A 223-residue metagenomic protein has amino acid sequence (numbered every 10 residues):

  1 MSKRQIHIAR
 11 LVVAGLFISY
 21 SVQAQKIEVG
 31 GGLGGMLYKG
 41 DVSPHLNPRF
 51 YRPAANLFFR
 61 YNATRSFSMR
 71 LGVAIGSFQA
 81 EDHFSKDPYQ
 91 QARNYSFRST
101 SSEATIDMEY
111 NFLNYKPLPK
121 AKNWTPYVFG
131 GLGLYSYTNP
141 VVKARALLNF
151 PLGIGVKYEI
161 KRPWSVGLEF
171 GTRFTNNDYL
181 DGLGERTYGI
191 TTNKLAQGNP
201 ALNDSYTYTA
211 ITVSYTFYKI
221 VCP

Functional and structural regions predicted by a protein language model:
M1-V29, F217, C222-P223: Bacterial Sec-dependent N-terminal signal peptides
Q23-N62, Y208-V221: Short glycine/proline- and aromatic-enriched beta-strand/turn motifs that initiate or cap beta-hairpins
Q25, R49-P53, T100-A104, W124 (+2 more regions): Residues that define the transmembrane beta-barrel architecture of outer-membrane proteins
I27, S66-M69, K116, R162-V166 (+1 more regions): Repeated loop/turn-to-beta-strand initiation elements of outer-membrane beta-barrel proteins
G31-L33, L57-Y61, L71-V73, I106-Y110 (+4 more regions): Residues on the lipid-exposed face of transmembrane beta-strands in outer-membrane beta-barrel proteins
D41-L46, F78-S99, N139-K143, G182-N199: Flexible, solvent-exposed loop segments that connect beta-strands
F67-P140, A210, Y215-F217: Gram-negative (and chloroplast) outer-membrane scaffold detector with strong preference for beta-barrel transmembrane
I160-P223: Predominantly the C-terminal beta-signal and adjacent terminal strand-loop region of outer-membrane beta-barrel
